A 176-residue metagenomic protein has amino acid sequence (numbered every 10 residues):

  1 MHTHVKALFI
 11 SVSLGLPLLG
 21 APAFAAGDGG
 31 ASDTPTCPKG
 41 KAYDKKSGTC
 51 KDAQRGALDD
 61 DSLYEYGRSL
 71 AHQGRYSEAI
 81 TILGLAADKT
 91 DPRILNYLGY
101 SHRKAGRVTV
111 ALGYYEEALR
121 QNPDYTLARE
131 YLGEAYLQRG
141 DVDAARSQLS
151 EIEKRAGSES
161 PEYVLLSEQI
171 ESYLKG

Functional and structural regions predicted by a protein language model:
H2-V5, P22-E65: Long, contiguous interaction/recruitment modules in multidomain scaffold/adaptor proteins
G56-K89, R93, H102: Alpha-helical segment of the N-proximal tetratricopeptide repeat
E65, Y97, Y131, L165-Q169: Canonical tetratricopeptide repeat
G84-D88, L119-R120, E153-K154: Conserved structural position within tetratricopeptide repeats
D91, Y125, E159-S160: Residue-level recognition of tetratricopeptide repeat
R146-G176: Terminal, low-structured helical/coil segments at or just beyond the last alpha-helical repeat
